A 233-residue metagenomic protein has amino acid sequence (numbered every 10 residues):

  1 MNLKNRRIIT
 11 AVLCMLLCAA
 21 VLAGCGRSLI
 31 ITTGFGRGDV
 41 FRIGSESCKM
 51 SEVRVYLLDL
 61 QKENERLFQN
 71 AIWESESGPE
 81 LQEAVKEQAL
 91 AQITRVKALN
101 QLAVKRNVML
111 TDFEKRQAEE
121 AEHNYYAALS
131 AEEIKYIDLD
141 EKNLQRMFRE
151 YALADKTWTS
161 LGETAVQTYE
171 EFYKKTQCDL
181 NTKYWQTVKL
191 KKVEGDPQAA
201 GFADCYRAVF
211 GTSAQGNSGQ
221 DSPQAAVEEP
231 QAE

Functional and structural regions predicted by a protein language model:
M1-N5: N-terminal secretory signal peptides that target proteins for export/translocation
R6-C18: Sec-dependent N-terminal signal peptides
V21-G24: C-terminal motif of bacterial Sec signal peptides marking the signal peptidase cleavage site
G26-L29: Bacterial signal peptide processing site
I31-L139: N-terminal targeting/tethering segments
G78-V108, A127, A131-G195: Solvent-exposed, amphipathic alpha-helical "stalk/arm" or coiled-coil-like segments used as scaffolds
A118, A165-Q167, A208: Generic structural motif
K189-E233: Extracytoplasmic/luminal low-complexity segments enriched in Pro/Gly and acidic/polar residues that act as flexible
